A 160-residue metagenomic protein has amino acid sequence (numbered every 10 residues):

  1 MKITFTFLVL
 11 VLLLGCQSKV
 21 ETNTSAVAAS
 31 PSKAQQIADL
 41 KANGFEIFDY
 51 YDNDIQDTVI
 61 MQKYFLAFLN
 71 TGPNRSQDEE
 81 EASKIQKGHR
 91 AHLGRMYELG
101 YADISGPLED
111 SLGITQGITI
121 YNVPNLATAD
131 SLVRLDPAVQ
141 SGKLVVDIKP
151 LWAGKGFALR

Functional and structural regions predicted by a protein language model:
M1-F5, Q17-K19: Positively charged n-region of N-terminal signal peptides that target proteins for export
V9: Glycine- and acidic-residue-rich phosphate-binding/metal-coordinating active-site segment common to enzymes that handle
L12-G15: C-terminal motif of bacterial Sec signal peptides marking the signal peptidase cleavage site
Q17-R160: Conserved, structured core segments of small domains
